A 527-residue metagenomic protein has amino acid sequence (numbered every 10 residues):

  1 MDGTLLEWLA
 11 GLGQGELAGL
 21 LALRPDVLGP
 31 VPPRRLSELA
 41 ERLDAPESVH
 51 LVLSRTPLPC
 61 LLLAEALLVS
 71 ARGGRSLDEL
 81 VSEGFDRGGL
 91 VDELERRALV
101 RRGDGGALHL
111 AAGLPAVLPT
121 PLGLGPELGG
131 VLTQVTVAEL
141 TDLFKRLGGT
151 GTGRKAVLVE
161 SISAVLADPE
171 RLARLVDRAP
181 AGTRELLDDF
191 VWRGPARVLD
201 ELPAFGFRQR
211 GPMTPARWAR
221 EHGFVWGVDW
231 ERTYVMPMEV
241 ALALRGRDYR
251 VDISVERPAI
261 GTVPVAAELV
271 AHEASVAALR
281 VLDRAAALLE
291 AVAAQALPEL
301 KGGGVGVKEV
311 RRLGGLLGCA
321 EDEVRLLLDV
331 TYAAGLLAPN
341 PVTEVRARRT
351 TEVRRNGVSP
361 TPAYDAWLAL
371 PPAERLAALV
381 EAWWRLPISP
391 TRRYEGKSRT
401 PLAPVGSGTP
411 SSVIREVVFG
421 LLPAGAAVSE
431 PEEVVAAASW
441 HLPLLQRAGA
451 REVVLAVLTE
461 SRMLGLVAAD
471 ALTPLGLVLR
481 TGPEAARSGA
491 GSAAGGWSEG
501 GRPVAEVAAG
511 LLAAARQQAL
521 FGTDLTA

Functional and structural regions predicted by a protein language model:
M1-D104, H109-V165: Charged, amphipathic alpha-helical stretches
M1-D44, S54, R102, T152 (+6 more regions): N-terminal domain-start signal
H50-S82, A173-F205, A267-L316, A403-Q446: Short amphipathic alpha-helical interface segments
V81-A98, V135-E139, A204-W230, L317-A333 (+1 more regions): Short amphipathic alpha-helical interaction segments
G84-V117, F207-V255, A338-P339, T343-R346 (+1 more regions): C-terminal boundary/linker of central alpha/beta nucleotide-binding cores
R232-A296: Flexible inter-domain linker/hinge segments
H272, V276-L279, P372, L376 (+1 more regions): Extended alpha-helical interface modules used as scaffolds for assembling large macromolecular complexes
C319-P390: Domain-level detector for long, ordered catalytic/regulatory cores in large eukaryotic signaling and trafficking
